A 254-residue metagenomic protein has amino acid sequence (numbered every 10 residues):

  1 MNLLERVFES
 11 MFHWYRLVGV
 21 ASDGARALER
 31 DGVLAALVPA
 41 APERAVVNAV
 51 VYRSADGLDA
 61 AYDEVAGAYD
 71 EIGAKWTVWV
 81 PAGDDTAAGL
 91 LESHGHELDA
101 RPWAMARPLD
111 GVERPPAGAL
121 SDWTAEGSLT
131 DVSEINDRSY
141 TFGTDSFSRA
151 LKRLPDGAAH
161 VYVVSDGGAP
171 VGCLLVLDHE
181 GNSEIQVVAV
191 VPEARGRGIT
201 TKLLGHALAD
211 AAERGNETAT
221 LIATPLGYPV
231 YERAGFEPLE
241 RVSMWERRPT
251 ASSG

Functional and structural regions predicted by a protein language model:
M1-D70: N-terminal charged segments
M1-L4, D56-G57, A119-V132: A short beta-loop-alpha structural element at the N-terminal edge of CoA-dependent acyl/N-acetyltransferase catalytic
V20-R26, G73-K75, G83, D99-P102 (+2 more regions): A short helix-loop-beta-strand connector motif used in the catalytic cores of GNAT acetyltransferases and, in some
P42-N48, D99, L177-Q186, R195: A conserved beta-turn-beta hairpin within the catalytic core of GNAT-like acetyltransferases that forms part
R53-A119, W123, A223, W245-R247: Acyl-donor-binding surface of acyltransferase catalytic domains
L58-A66, V190-P192, G196-E213: Conserved acetyl-CoA-binding loop-helix of GNAT-fold acetyltransferases
L91, Y231, F236: Conserved active-site tyrosine of GNAT-family acetyltransferases
D145-V191: A conserved beta-strand-loop-helix scaffold within acyl/acetyltransferase catalytic domains
